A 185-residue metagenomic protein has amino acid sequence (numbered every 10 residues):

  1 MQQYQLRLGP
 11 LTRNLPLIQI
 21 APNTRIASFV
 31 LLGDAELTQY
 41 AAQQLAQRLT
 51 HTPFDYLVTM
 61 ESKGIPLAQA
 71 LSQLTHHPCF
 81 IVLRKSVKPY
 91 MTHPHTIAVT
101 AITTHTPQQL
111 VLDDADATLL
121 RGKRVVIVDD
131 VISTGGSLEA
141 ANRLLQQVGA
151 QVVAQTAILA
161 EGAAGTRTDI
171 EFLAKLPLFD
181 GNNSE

Functional and structural regions predicted by a protein language model:
M1-F54: Active-site-facing substrate-recognition patch
Q3-Q5, E139-E185: PRPP-dependent phosphoribosyltransferase catalytic core
F54-E61: Short glycine-rich phosphate-binding loop at a beta-alpha junction
D55, K123, V153: Conserved acidic residues
S62, K85-V87, A160-E161: Short, ordered loop/turn segments at secondary-structure junctions
P66-T75: Short Gly/Thr/Asp-enriched flexible loops that form oxyanion-binding sites at enzyme active sites
P78-V125: Short, glycine/charge-rich flexible loops or terminal/linker lids adjacent to PRPP-binding catalytic cores
D130, G135: Conserved G/P- and acidic residue-centered "switch" motifs that form tight phosphate/ATP-binding loops in soluble
